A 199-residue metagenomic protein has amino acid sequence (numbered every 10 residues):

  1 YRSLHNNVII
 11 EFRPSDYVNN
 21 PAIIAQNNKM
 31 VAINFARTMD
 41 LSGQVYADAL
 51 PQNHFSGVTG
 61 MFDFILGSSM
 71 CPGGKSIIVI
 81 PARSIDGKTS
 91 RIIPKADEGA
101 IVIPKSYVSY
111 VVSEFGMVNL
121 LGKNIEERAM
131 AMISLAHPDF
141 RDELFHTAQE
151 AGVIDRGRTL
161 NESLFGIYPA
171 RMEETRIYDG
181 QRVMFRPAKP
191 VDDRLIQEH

Functional and structural regions predicted by a protein language model:
Y1-T159: Conserved phosphate- and dinucleotide-binding cores of soluble alpha/beta proteins, encompassing both enzyme active
G116, F165-P169, D193: Short hydrophobic/aromatic-rich motifs at helix boundaries and adjacent loops
M117-L120, R171-M172, I196: A short, ordered amphipathic alpha-helix with a cationic face
R156-T175: Long, charged amphipathic helices and adjacent flexible linkers at domain junctions
I177-D179: Secondary-structure boundary/capping micro-motif
V183-E198: A short beta-loop-alpha structural element at the N-terminal edge of CoA-dependent acyl/N-acetyltransferase catalytic
